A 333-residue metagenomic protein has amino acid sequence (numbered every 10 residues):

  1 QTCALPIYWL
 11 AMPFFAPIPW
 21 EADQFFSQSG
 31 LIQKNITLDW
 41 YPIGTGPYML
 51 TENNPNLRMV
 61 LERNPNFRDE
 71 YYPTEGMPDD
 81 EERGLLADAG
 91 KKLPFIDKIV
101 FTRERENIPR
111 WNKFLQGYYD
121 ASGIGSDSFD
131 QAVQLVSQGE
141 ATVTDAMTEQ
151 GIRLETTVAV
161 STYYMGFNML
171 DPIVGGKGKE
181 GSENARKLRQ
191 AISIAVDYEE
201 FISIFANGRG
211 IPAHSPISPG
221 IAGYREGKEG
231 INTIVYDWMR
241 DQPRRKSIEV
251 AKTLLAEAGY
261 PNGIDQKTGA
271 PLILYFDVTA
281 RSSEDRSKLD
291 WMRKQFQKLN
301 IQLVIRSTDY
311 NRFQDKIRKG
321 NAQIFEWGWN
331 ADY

Functional and structural regions predicted by a protein language model:
Q1-F26, T45-P55, V60: Surface-exposed binding/hinge segments that line and control ligand-binding clefts or catalytic entry sites
Y41-G90, P109-R110, I248-L254, V278-M292: Bilobed "Venus flytrap"/periplasmic-binding protein-like clamshell domains and structurally analogous long
G44, K92-D97, R186, I248-Y275: Immediate post-signal peptide segment of exported/extracytoplasmic ligand-binding proteins
G46-M49, M59, I96-T102, A270-R281 (+1 more regions): Short, well-ordered beta-strand elements
Y48-M49, I211-A258, A280-S287: Structural transition elements
T51-E62, A87-D88, V100-I173, E199 (+2 more regions): Extracellular/periplasmic solute-recognition and catalytic clefts
N66, L115-Y119, S137, P172 (+6 more regions): Sec-exported extracytoplasmic/periplasmic mature domains
F114, Y119-A121, E140-V143, F276 (+1 more regions): Periplasmic binding protein-like
